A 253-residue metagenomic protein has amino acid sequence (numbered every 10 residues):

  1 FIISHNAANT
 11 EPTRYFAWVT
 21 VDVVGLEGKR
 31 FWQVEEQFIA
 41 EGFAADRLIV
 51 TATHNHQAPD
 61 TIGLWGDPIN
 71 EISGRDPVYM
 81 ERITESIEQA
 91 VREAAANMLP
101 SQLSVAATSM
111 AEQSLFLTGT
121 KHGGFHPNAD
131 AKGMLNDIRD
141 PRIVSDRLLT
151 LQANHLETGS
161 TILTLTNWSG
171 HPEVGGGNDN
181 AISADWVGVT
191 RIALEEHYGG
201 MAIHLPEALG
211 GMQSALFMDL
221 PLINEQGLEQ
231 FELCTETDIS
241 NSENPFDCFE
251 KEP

Functional and structural regions predicted by a protein language model:
F1-P253: Conserved beta-alpha junction segments in alpha/beta enzyme cores
